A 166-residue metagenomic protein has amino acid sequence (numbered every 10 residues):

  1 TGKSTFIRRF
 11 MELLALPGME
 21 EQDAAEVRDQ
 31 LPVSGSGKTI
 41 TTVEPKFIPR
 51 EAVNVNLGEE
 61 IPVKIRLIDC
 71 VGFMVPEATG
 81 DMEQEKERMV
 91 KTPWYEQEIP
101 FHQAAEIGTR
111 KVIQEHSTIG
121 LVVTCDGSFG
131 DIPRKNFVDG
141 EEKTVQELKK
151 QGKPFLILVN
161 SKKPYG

Functional and structural regions predicted by a protein language model:
T1-Q97, Q114-E115: Conserved G1/Walker A P-loop phosphate-binding module
G58, Q84-G166: Conserved C-terminal guanine-recognition region of P-loop GTPase G domains, centered on the G4
